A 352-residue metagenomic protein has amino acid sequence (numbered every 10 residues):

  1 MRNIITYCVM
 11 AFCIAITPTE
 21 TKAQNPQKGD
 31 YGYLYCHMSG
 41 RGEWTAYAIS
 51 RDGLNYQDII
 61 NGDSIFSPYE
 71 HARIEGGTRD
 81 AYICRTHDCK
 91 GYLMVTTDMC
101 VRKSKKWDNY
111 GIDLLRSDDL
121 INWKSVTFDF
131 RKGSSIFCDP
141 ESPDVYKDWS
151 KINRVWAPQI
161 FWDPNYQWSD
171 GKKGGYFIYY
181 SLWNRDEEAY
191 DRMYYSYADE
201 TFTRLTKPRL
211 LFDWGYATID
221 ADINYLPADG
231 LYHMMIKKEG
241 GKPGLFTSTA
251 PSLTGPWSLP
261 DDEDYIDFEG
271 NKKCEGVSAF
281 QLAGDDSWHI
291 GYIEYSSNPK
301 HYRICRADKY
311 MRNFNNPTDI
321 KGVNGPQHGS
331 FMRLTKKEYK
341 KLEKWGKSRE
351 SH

Functional and structural regions predicted by a protein language model:
M1-N25: Bacterial Sec-dependent N-terminal signal peptides
A23-H352: Carbohydrate-active catalytic/glycan-binding domains of CAZyme proteins, especially the secreted or lumenal ectodomains
